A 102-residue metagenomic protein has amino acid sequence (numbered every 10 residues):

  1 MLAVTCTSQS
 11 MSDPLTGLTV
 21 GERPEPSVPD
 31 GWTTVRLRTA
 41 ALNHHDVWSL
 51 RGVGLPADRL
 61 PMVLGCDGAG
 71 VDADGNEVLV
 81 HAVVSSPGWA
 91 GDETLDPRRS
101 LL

Functional and structural regions predicted by a protein language model:
M1-V4, T33: Short structural boundary motif marking the start of a folded domain
L2, H44, E77: Exposed beta-strand and adjacent loop surfaces of beta-rich binding modules that mediate intermolecular recognition
T5-S8, R51: Residue-level signal for short segments within beta-strands and strand-turn junctions of well-structured beta-sheet
S10-V20, D30, H44-D46: Short N-terminal binding/cap micro-motifs at the start of the first secondary-structure element
P24-A41, V53-D92, D96-R99: Glycine-rich beta-strand-centered segment in the early N-terminal region that forms part of a ligand/cofactor-binding
L102: A glycine-rich, Thr/Ser-enriched phosphate-binding loop motif common to dinucleotide/cofactor-binding enzymes
